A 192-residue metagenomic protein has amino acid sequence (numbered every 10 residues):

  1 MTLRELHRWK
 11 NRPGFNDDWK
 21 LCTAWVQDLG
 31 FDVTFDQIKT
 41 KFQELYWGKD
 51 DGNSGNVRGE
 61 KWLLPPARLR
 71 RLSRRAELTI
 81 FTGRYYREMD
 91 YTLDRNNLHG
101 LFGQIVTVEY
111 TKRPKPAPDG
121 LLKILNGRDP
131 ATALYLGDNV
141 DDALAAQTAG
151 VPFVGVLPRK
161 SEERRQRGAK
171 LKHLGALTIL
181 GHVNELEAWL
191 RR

Functional and structural regions predicted by a protein language model:
M1-P65, R74, R87: N-terminal helical cap/lid subdomain that shapes the substrate entry/recognition surface in HAD-like hydrolases
H7-K10, Q37-T40, H99-K115: A short, structured active-site edge motif that brings together acidic residues
G48, A67-D94, V106-V108: Substrate-recognition element of Asp-dependent hydrolases with the DxDx(T/V) motif
L69-R74, L125, A143-G150: Surface-exposed amphipathic alpha-helices with a cationic face
R75-I80, A131-A133, G175-L177: Short active-site oxyanion
L98-T107, Q166-L190: Structural recognition of alpha->loop->beta junctions
P114-A143: Conserved Lys-Pro-Asp/Glu-containing loop-to-beta segment of HAD-superfamily phosphomonoesterases, centered on
Y135-T178: Acidic, Mg2+-coordinating phosphoryl-transfer loop and its flanking beta/alpha structural elements, shared across
